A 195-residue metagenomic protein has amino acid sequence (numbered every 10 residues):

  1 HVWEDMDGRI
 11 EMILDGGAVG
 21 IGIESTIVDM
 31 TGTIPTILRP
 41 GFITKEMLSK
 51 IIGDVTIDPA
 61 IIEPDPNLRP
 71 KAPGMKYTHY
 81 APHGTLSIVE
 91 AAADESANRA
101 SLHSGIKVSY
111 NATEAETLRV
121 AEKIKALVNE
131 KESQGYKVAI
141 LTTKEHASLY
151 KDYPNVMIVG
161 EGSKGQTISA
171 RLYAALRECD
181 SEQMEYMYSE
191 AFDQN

Functional and structural regions predicted by a protein language model:
H1-N195: Active-site-adjacent structural elements in enzyme catalytic cores
